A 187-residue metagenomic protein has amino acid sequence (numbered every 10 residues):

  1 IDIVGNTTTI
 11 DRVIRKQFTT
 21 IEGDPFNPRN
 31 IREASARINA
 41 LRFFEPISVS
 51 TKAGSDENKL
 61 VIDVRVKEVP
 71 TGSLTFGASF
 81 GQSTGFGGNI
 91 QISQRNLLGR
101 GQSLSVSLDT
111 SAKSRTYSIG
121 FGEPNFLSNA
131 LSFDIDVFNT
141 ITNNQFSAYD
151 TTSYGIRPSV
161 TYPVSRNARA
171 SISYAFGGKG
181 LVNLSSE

Functional and structural regions predicted by a protein language model:
D2, R15, R32-S35: Generic structural signal for individual residues within well-ordered alpha-helical segments across diverse proteins
T8-G23: N-terminal periplasmic "start-of-domain" segments of outer-membrane beta-barrel proteins
D24-E187: Gram-negative/organellar outer-membrane beta-barrel architecture
